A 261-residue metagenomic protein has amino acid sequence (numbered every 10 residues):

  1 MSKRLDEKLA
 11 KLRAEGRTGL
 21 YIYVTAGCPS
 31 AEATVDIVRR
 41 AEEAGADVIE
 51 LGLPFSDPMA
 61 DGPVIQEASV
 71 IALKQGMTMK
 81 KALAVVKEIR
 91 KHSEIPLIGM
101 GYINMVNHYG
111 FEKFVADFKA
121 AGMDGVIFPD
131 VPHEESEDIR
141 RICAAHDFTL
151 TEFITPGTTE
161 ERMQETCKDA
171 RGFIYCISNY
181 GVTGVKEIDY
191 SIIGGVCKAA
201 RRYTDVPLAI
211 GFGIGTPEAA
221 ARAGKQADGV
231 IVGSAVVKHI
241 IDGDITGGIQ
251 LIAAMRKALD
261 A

Functional and structural regions predicted by a protein language model:
M1-Y21, V86-K91, D260: N-terminal amphipathic alpha-helix/helix-capping segment at the start of soluble metabolic enzymes
E15-Y21, H92-Y102, C143-F153, R201-F212: Short beta-strand/loop segments at the ligand-binding rim of alpha/beta enzyme cores
A31-A41, T158-K168, I210, I214-V230: Catalytic cores of alpha/beta
E42-A44, L53-F55, V64-F128, K257: Active-site beta->alpha loop and helix N-cap motifs at the rims of alpha/beta catalytic domains
D47-D57, A121-I127, P132, I174-G184 (+2 more regions): Glycine-rich phosphate-binding active-site loops on the catalytic face of alpha/beta enzymes
D61-S69, K238-A261: C-terminal helical cap(s) of enzyme catalytic domains, especially alpha/beta-barrels
E67-A68, Q75, F153, M163-R202 (+1 more regions): Glycine/Thr-rich beta-alpha phosphate-binding loop at enzyme active sites
K74-M77, G122-E135, T149-T158, Q164 (+1 more regions): Catalytic beta/alpha-barrel core
